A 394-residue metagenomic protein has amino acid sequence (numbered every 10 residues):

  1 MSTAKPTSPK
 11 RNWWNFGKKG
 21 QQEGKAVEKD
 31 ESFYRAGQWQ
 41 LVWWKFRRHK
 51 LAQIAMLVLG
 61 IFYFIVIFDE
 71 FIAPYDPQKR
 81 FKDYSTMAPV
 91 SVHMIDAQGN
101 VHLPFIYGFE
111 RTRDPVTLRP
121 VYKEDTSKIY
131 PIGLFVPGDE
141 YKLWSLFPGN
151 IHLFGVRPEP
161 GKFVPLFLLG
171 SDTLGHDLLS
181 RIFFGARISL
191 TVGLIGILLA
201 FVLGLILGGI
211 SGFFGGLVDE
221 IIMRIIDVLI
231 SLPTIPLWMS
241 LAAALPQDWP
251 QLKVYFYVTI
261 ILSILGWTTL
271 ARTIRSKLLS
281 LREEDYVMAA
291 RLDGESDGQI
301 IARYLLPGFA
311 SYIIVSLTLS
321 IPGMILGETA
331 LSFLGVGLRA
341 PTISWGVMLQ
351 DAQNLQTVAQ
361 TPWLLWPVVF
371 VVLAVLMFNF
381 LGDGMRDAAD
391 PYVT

Functional and structural regions predicted by a protein language model:
S2-F201, L205, I301, G337 (+5 more regions): Gly/Trp-centered helix-boundary motif
S171-T394: Alpha-helical transmembrane segments of integral membrane proteins, especially multi-pass inner/plasma-membrane
